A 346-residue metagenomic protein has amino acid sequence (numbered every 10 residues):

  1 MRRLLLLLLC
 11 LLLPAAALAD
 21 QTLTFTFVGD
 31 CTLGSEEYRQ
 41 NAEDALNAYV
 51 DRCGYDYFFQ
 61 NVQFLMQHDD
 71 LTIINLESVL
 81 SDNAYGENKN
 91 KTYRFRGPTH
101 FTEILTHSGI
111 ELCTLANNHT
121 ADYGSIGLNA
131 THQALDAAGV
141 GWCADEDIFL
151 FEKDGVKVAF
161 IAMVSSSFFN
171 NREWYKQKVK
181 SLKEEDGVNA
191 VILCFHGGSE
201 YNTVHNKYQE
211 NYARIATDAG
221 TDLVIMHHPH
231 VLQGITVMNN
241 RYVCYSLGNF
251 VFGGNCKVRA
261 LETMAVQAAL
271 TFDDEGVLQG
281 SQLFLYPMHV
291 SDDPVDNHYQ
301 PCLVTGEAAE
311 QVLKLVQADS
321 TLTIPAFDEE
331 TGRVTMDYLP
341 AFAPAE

Functional and structural regions predicted by a protein language model:
M1-D20: Gram-positive cell-envelope targeting signals
D20-E346: Acidic, metal/ion-coordinating pockets
